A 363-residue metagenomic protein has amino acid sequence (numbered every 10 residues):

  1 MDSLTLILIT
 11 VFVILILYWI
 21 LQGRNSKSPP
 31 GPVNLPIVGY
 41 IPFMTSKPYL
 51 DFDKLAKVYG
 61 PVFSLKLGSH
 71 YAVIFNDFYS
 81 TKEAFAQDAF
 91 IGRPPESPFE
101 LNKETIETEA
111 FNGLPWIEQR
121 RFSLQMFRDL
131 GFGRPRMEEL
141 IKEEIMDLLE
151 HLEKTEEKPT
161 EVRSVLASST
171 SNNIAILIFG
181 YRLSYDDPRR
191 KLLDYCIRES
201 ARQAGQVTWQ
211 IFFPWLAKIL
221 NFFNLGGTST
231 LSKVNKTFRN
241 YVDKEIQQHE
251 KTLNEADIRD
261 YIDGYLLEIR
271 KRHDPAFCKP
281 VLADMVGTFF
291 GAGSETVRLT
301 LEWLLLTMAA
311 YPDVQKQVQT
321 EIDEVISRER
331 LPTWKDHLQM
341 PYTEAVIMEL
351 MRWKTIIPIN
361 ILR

Functional and structural regions predicted by a protein language model:
M1-K27, N172-N173: Terminal signal-anchor or tail-anchor transmembrane helices that tether membrane-associated enzymes to cellular
Y18, H70-K82, I145-E150, T160-Y185 (+4 more regions): Hydrophobic mid-domain F-helix/FG-region of cytochrome P450s
N25-M44, L50-L140, E161-V162, L166-N173 (+1 more regions): Cytochrome P450 substrate-recognition site 1
N34, H249-I262, K316-M340, W353-R363: Cytochrome P450 fold signature focused on the C-terminal beta-domain
I41-G60, N240, L331-R363: Conserved cytochrome P450 K-helix E-x-x-R motif and the immediately C-terminal K′/meander segment
R128-P135, E157, T208, T230-L301 (+2 more regions): Conserved cytochrome P450 catalytic core segment spanning the I/J/K helices
P135-E156: Transmembrane helix-loop-helix
T296-V314, Q319-E321: Cytochrome P450 catalytic-core helices
